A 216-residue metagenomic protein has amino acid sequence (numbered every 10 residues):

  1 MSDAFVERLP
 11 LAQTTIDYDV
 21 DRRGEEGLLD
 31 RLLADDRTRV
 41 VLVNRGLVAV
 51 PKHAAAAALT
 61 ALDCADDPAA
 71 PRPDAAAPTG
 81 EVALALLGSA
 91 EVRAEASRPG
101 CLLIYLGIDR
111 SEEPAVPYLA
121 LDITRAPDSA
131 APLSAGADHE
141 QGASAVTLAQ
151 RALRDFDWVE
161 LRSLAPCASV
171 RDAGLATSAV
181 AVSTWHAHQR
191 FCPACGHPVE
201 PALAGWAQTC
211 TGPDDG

Functional and structural regions predicted by a protein language model:
M1-A168: N-terminal alpha-helical interaction blocks
R39, A168, D172, S183 (+1 more regions): Functionally constrained cores in energy, signaling, and assembly domains
L106, L119, S129, L175-A176 (+2 more regions): Aromatic-residue detector
A152-D157, D172, A179-H186: Conserved Class I S-adenosyl-L-methionine-dependent methyltransferase catalytic core
T177-G216: Cys/His-rich short segments
